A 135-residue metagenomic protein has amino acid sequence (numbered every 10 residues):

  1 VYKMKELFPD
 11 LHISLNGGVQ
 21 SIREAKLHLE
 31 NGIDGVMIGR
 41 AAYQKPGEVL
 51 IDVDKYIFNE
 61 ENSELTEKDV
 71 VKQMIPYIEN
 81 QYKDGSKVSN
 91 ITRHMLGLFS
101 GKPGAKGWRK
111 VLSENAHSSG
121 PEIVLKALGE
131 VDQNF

Functional and structural regions predicted by a protein language model:
Y2-L15, V19-F135: Alpha/beta catalytic cores of nucleotide-metabolism and tRNA/nucleoside-modifying enzymes
